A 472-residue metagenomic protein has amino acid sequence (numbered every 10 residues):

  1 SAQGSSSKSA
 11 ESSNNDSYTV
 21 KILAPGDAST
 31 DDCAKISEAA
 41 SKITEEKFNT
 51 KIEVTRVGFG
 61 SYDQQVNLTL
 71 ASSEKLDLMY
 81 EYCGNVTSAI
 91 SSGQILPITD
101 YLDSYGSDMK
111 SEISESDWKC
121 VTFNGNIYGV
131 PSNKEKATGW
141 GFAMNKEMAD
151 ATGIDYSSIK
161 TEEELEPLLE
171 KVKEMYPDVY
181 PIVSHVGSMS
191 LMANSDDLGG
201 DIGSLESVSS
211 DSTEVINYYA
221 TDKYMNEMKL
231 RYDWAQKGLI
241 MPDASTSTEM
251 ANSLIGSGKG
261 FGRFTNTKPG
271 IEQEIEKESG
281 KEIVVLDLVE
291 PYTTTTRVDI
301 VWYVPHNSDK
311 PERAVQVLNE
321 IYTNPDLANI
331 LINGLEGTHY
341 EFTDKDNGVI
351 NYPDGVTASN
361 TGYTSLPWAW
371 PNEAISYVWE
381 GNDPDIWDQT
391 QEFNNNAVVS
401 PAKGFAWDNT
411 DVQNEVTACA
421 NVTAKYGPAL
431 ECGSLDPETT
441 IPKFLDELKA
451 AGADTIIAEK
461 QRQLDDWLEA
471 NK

Functional and structural regions predicted by a protein language model:
S1-S158, E162, D196, G203-E206 (+2 more regions): Conserved N-terminal structural module of periplasmic/extracytoplasmic solute-binding proteins
D16-V20, F48-I52, S73-D77, F123-Y128 (+5 more regions): Loop/turn elements at helix/coil->beta-strand transitions in domains of secreted/extracellular proteins
P25, M189-V208, A235-T361: Extracytoplasmic/periplasmic substrate-binding proteins
D63-K75, P167-E174, E249-G260: Short helices/loops that flank or line small-molecule/ion binding pockets
T87-S91, K173-P181, S190-S195, G262-R263 (+2 more regions): Secretory-pathway/luminal and periplasmic proteins that interact with or process carbohydrate-rich
T122-S190, E206-T246, H306-R313, E320 (+2 more regions): Helix-loop-helix "hinge/cap" segment bordering the ligand-binding cleft or interdomain interface
I283, G381-W387, E469-K472: Long amphipathic alpha-helical coiled-coil segments
R313-S434: Conserved small-residue motifs centered on glycine
